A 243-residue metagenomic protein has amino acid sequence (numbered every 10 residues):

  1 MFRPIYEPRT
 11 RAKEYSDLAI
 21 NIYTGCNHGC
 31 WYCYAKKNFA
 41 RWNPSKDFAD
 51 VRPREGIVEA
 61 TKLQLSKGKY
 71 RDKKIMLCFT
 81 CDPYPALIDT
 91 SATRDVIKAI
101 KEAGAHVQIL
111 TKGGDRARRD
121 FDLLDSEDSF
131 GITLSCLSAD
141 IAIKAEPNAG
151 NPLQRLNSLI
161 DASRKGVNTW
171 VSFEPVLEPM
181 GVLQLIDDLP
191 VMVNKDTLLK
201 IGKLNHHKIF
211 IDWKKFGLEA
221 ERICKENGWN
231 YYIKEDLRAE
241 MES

Functional and structural regions predicted by a protein language model:
M1-K74: N-terminal [4Fe-4S]-dependent radical SAM core
C26-H28, Y34, R41, P85 (+3 more regions): Residues in flexible loops and secondary-structure boundaries
R41-P44, R118, I141, E242: Generic domain-boundary/flexible-linker signal
G56-C224: Conserved AdoMet/S-adenosylmethionine-binding subsite of the radical SAM
I211-S243: C-terminal accessory extensions appended to soluble enzyme cores
